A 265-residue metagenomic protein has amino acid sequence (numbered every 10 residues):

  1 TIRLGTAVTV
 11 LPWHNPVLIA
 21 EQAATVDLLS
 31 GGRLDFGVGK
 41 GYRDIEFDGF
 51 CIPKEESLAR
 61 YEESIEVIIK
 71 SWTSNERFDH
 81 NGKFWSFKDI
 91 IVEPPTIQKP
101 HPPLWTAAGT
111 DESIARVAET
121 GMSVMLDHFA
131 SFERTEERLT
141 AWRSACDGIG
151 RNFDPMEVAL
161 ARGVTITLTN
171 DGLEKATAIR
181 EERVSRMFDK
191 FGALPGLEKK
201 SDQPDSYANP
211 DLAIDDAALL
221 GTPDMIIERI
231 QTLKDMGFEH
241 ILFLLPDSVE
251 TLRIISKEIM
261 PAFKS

Functional and structural regions predicted by a protein language model:
T1-T6, R60-S64, R253-S265: Alpha-helix-loop-beta-strand connector modules within alpha/beta enzyme cores
L4-A7, L34-V38, L104-A107, M122-D127 (+2 more regions): Hydrophobic faces of well-ordered beta-strands that scaffold small-molecule active sites in alpha/beta enzyme cores
A7-V17, Q98-G109, V164-T167, L212-D224: Active-site mouth loops of central-metabolism enzymes
P12-M122, F132-T140, D147-I149, P155 (+2 more regions): Internal, glycine-rich beta/alpha segment that forms the wall or movable "lid" of small-molecule/cofactor binding
P12-V17, S131-E137, I166, L219 (+1 more regions): Acidic-and-aromatic substrate-binding clefts and catalytic sites of carbohydrate-active enzymes
E55-V92, E133-F238: An alpha-helical appendage that flanks or caps ligand/catalytic pockets
P223-K264: Long, low-complexity C-terminal extensions of enzymes
